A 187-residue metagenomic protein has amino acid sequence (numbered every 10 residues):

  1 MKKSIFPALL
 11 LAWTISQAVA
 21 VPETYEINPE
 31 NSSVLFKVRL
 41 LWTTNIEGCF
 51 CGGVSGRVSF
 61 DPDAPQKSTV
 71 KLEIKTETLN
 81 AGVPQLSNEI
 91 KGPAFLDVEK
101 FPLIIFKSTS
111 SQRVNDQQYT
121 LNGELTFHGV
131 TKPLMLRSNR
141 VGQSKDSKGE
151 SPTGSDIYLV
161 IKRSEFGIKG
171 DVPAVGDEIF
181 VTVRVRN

Functional and structural regions predicted by a protein language model:
S4-W13: Sec-dependent N-terminal signal peptides
A18-N187: Low-complexity, acidic/polar, glycine-enriched regions of mature
